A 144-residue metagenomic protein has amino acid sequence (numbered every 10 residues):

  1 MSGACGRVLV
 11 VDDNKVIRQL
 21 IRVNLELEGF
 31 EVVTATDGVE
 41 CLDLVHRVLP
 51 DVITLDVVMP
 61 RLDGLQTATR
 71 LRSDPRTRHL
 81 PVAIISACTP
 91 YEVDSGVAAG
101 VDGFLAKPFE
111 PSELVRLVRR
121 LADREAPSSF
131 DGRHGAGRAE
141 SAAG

Functional and structural regions predicted by a protein language model:
Q19-L27: Charged docking surfaces used in two-component/phosphorelay signaling
G29-T36, L44: Short hydrophobic/Thr-rich beta-strand motif most characteristic of the beta2 strand and flanking loop of CheY-like
A35-V39, P111: Conserved Asp/Asn-Gly motif in the active-site loop of CheY-like receiver
V48-T54: Active-site beta3 strand of CheY-like receiver
M59: Receiver (REC) domain active-site loop signature in two-component systems and cognate sites in sensor histidine kinases
F109-R119: C-terminal output helix
